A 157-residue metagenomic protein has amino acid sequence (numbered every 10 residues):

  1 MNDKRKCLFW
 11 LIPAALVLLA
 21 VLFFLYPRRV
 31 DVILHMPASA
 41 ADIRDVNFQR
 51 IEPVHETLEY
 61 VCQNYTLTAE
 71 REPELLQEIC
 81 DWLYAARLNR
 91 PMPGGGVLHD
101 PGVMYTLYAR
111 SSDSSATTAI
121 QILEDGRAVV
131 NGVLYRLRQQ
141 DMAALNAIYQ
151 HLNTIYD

Functional and structural regions predicted by a protein language model:
N2-D157: Function-determining sites in protein domains
